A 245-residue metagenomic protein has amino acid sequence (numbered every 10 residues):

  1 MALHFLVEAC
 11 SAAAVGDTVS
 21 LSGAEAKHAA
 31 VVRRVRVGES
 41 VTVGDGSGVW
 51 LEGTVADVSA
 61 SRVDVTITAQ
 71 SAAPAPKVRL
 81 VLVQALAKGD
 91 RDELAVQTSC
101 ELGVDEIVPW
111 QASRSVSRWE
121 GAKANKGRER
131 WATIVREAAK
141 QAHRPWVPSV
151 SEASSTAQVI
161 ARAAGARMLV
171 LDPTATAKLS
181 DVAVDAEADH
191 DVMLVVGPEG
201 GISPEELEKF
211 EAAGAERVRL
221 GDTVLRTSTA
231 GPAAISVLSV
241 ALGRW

Functional and structural regions predicted by a protein language model:
M1-A73: N-terminal positively charged helical leader segments and presequences
C10, Q70, Q111-S115, D222-T223: Short, ordered loop/turn segments at secondary-structure junctions
V19-L21, K77-V81, H190-M193, A212-L220: Glycine/charged-rich beta-loop-alpha catalytic/anionic-binding loops adjacent to active sites
G38, S99, V135, F210 (+1 more regions): Residue-level signal for inorganic ion chemistry
A72-L169: RNA substrate-binding interface of SAM-dependent RNA methyltransferases
M168-L207, E216-R219: Active-site/ligand-binding-proximal alpha/beta "capping" segment
P204-W245: Structured adenosyl-cofactor binding patch, chiefly the S-adenosyl-L-methionine
